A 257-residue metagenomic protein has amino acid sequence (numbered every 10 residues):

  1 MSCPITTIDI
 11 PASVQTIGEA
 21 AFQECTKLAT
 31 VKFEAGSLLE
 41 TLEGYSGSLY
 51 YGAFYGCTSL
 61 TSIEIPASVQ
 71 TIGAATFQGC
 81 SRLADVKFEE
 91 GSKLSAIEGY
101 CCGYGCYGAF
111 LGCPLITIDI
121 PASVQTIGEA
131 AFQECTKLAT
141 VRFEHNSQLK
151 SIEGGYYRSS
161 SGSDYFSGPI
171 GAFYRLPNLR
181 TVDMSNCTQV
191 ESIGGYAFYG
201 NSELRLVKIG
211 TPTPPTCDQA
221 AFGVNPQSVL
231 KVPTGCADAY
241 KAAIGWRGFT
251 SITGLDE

Functional and structural regions predicted by a protein language model:
M1-T16, T26-Y45, C57-T71, S81-G99 (+7 more regions): Structural signature of tandem-repeat unit edges
G18-Q23, Y50-Y55, G73-Q78, C106-A109 (+4 more regions): Consensus positions within tandem repeat domains that build extended binding/scaffold surfaces
A220-F222, D238-F249: Short, aromatic/basic amphipathic alpha-helical patches
